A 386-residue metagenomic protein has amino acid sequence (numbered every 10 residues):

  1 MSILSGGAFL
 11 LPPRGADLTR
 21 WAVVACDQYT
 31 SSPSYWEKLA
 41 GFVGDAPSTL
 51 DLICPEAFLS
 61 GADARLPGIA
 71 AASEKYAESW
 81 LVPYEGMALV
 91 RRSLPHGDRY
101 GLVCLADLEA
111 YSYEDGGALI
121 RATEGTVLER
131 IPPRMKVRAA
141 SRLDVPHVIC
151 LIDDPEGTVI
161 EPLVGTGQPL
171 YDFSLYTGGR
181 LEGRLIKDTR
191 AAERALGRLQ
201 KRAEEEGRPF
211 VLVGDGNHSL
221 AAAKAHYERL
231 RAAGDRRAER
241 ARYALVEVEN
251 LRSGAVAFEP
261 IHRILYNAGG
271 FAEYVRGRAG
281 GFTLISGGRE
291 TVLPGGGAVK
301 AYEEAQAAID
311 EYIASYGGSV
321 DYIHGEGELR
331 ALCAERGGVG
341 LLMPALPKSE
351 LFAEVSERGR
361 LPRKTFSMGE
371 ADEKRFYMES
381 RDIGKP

Functional and structural regions predicted by a protein language model:
M1-G178, K187, G197-R202, R208-P209 (+3 more regions): N-terminal extension/subdomain marker
S2, F9-P12, R198, A232 (+3 more regions): Long, charge-rich alpha-helical interaction segments
L81-L94, V211, T283, S315-G327: Short glycine-rich, low-complexity/disordered patches
L151, V213-G214, E247, L342-P344: Short beta-strand segments
V164-K187, S253, F258-R278: Compact, glycine/acidic-enriched structural inserts
A191-A233: Active-site beta-strand/loop microenvironment that shapes enzyme catalytic pockets
N217-V275: Catalytic or ion-translocation cores adjacent to nucleophile or general acid/base/metal-coordination motifs in diverse
L265-S367: C-terminal catalytic or substrate-handling cores of phosphate/nucleotide- and metal-cofactor-dependent proteins acting
